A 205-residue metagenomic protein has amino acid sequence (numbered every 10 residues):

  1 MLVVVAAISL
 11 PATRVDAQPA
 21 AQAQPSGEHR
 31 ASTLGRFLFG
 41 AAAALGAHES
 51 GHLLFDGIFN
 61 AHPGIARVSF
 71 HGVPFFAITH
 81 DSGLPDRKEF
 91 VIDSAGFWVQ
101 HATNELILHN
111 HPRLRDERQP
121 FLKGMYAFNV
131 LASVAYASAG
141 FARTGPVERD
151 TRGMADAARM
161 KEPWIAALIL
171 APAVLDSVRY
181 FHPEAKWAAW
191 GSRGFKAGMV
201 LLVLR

Functional and structural regions predicted by a protein language model:
M1-L2, F195: Sec-dependent signal peptide hydrophobic core
L2-K123, E148, Y180-H182, L202-R205: N-terminal targeting leaders of membrane proteins
D86, D116-Y126, P163-A166, K186-S192: Membrane-water interface of alpha-helical transmembrane segments
D93-F97, V130, L170-A171: Active-site-proximal beta-strand/loop segments in catalytic clefts of secreted hydrolases
M125-A137: Mature extracellular/secreted ectodomains of secretory-pathway proteins
V134-R205: C-terminal membrane-associated helical module and adjoining short loops/tails
